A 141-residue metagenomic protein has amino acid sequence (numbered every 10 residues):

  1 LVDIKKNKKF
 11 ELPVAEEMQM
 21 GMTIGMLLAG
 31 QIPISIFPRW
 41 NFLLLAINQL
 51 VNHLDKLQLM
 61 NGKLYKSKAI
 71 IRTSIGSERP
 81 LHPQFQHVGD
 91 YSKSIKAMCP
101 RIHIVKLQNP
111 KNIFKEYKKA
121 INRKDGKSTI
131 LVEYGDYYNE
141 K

Functional and structural regions predicted by a protein language model:
L1-E140: Thiamine diphosphate
